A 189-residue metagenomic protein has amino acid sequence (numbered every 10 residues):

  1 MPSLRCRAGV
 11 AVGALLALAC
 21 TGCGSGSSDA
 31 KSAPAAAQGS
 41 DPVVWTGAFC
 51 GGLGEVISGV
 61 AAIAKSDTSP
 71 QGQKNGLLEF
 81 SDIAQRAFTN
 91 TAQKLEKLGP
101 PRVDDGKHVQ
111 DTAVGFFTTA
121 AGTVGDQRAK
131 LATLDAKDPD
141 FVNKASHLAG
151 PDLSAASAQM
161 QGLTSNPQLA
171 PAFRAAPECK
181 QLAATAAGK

Functional and structural regions predicted by a protein language model:
M1-V12: Bacterial N-terminal signal peptides that target proteins for export
A8-G9, P34-G39, Q161-L169: Short, intrinsically disordered, charge-biased short linear motifs at domain edges
L18-G22: C-terminal motif of bacterial Sec signal peptides marking the signal peptidase cleavage site
G24-S27: Bacterial signal peptide processing site
S32-E55: Post-signal peptide N-terminal segment of mature Sec-exported envelope proteins
G52, V56-L131, A145-A172: Alpha-helical segments in soluble extracytoplasmic regions
A136-D140, S157: Conserved non-transmembrane functional hotspots
R174-K189: Short, low-complexity, Pro/Ser/Thr/Gly-rich segments in the mature regions of secreted, periplasmic
